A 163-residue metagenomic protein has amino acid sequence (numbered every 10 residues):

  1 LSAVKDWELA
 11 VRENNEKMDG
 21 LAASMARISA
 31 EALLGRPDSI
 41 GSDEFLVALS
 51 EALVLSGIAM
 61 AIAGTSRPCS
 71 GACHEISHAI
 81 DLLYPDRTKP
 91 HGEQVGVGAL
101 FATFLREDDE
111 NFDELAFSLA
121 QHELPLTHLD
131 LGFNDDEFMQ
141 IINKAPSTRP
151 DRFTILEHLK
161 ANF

Functional and structural regions predicted by a protein language model:
L1-R67: Carboxylate- and glycine-rich phosphate/diphosphate-binding segment that chelates Mg2+/Mn2+
S2-L9, G64-R67, R87, L105-D113 (+1 more regions): Short helix-capping/linker segments at secondary-structure and domain boundaries
R12, D108-F163: C-terminal charged capping/lid subdomain of soluble metabolic enzymes
M18-A26, G98-T103, S118-L131: Short, mixed-charge aromatic SLiMs
D38-F45, R87, E107-N111, N134: Short, glycine- and charge-enriched coil/turn segments that flank and shape catalytic ligand pockets
F45-A52, P68, A72, H91 (+3 more regions): Residue-level detector of well-ordered alpha-helical segments, enriched for hydrophobic/aromatic packing positions
L49-M60, A99, L119, I141-T148: Short alpha-helical scaffolding segments that buttress acidic/His motifs in well-ordered protein cores
S70-D109: C-terminal catalytic subdomain
